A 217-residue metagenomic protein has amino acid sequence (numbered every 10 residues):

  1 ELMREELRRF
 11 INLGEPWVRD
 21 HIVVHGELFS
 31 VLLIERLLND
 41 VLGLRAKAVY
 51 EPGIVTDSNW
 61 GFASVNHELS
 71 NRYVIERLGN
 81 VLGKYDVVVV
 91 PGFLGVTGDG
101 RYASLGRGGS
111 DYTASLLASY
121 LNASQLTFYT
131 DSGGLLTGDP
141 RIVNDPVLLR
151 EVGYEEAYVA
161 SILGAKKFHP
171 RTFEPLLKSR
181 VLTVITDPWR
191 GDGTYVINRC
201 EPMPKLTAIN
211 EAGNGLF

Functional and structural regions predicted by a protein language model:
E1-H169, F173: Nucleotide/pyrophosphate-binding catalytic subdomain
A46, F168-R171, R180-G191, I209: Flexible, glycine/charged-enriched surface loops at secondary-structure junctions
A48, L136, P188-R199: Terminal amphipathic helices with adjacent charged low-complexity linkers/tails
V87, L182, G193, L216: A residue-level signal for beta-strand positions that form part of recognition/binding surfaces within mature
V90, A157, T183-I185, V196: Generic structural hydrophobic/aromatic packing signal, biased to beta-strands
L176: Acidic-aromatic/histidine active-site loop/patch
Y195-F217: A conserved regulatory-domain signal marking ACT and ACT-like small-molecule sensing domains and adjacent regulatory
